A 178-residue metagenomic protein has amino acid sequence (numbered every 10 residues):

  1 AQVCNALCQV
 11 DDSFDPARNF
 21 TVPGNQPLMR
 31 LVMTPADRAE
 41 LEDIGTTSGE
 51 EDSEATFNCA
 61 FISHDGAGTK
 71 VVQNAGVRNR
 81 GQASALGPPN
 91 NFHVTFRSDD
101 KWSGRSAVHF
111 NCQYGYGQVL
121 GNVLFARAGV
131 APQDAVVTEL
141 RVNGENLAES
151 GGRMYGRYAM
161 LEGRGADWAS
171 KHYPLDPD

Functional and structural regions predicted by a protein language model:
A1-D178: Phosphate/dinucleotide-binding and metal-coordinating scaffold of catalytic cores in nucleotide-dependent enzymes
